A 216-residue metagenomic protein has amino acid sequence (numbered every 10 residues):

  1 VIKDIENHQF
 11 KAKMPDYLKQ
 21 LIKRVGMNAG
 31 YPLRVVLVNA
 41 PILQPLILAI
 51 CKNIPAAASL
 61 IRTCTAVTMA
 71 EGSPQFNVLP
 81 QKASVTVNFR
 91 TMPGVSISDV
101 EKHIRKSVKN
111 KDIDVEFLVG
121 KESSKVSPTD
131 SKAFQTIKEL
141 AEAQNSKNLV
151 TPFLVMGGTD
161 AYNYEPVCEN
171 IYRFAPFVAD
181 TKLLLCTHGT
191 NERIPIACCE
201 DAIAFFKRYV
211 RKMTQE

Functional and structural regions predicted by a protein language model:
K3, F10, M14-P74, Q81 (+3 more regions): An extended, acidic, His-containing surface patch that forms the Zn2+-binding/catalytic region of metallohydrolases
A83-V85: Hydrophobic core residues within well-ordered beta-strands of beta-rich domains
F89-T91: Hydrophobic beta-strand positions in extracellular immunoglobulin-like domains
K106-K109: Short edge-strand/loop segments of extracellular domains
